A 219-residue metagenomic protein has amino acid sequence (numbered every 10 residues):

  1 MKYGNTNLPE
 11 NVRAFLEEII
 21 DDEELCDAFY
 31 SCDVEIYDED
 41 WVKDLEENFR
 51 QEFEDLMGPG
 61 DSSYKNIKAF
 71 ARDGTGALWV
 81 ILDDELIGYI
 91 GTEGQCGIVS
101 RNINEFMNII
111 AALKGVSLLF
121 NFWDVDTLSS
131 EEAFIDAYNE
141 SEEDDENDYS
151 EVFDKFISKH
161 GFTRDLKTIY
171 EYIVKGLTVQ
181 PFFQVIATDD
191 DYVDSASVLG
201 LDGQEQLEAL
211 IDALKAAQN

Functional and structural regions predicted by a protein language model:
M1-T92, S141, D145-N219: A surface-exposed partner-binding patch
G88-S129: Compact, glycine/acidic-enriched structural inserts
V125-S141, K159: Hydrophobic alpha-helical interaction segments
